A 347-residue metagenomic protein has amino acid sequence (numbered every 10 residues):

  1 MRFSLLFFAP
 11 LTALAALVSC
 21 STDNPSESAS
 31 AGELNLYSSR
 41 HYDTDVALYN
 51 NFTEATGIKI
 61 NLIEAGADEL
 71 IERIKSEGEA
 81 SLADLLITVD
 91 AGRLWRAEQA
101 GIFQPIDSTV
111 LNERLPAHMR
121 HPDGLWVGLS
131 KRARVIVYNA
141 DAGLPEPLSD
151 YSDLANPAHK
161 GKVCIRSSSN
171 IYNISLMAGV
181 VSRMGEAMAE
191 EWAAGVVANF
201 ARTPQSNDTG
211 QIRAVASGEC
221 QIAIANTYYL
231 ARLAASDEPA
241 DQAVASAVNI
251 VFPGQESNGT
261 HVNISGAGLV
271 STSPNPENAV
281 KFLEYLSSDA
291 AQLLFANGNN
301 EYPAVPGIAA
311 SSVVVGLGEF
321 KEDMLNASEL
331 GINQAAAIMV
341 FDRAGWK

Functional and structural regions predicted by a protein language model:
A16-S19: C-terminal motif of bacterial Sec signal peptides marking the signal peptidase cleavage site
S21-R96, K347: Early extracytoplasmic/lumenal segment of secretory-pathway proteins
Y37-R40, P122-D123, Y138-A140, E146 (+3 more regions): Short beta-strand->loop
S81-L86, Q104-I136, S152, K162-I165: A structural signal for short loop-to-beta-strand junctions that line the ligand-binding cleft of periplasmic/secreted
V135-A142, V262-N275, L294-G298: A bilobed periplasmic-binding-protein/Venus flytrap-type ligand-binding module shared by bacterial periplasmic
G161-S168, Y285-G307: Periplasmic-binding protein-like
G179, M184-P253: Ligand-binding pocket segment of bilobal, Venus flytrap-like solute-binding proteins
S312-K347: Extracellular/periplasmic bilobal clamshell ligand-binding domains
